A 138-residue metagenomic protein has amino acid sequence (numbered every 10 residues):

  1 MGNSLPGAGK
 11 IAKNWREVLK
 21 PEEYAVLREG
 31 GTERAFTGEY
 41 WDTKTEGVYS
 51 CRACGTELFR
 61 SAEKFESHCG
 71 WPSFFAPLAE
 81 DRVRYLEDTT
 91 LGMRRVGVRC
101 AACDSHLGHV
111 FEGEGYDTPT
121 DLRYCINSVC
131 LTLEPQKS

Functional and structural regions predicted by a protein language model:
M1-N3: Eukaryotic N-terminal low-complexity, Ser/Thr- and Lys/Arg-rich leader segments that predominantly function as
P6-S138: A short Gly-Trp-Pro
